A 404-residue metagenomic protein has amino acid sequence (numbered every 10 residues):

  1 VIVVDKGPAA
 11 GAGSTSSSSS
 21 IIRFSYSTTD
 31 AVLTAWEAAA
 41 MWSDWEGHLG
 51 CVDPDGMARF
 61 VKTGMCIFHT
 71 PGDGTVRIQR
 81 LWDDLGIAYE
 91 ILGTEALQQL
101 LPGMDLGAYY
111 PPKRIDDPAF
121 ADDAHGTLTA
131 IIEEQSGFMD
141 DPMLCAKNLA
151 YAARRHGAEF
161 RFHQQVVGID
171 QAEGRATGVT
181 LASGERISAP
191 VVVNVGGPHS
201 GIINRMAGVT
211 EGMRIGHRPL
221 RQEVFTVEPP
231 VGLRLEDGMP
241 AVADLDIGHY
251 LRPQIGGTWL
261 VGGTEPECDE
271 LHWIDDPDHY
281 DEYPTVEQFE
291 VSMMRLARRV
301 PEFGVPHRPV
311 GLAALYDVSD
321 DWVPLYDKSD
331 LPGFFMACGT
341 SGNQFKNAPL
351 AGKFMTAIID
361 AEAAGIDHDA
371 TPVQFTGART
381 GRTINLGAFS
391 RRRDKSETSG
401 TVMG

Functional and structural regions predicted by a protein language model:
V1-T15: Glycine-rich FAD pyrophosphate-binding loop
I2-V4, C51-K62, D170, G174-A176 (+2 more regions): Active-site substrate-recognition segment that forms the wall of the catalytic cavity or substrate channel
S20-D117, G248-Y250: Dinucleotide-binding Rossmann-like beta1-alpha1 core, especially the glycine-rich loop that anchors the ADP
T70-H156, R161, G168-R175: Flavin (FAD/FMN) cofactor-binding and adjacent substrate-gating region of FAD-dependent oxidoreductase domains
I91, D330-G404: C-terminal lid/capping helical subdomain adjacent to the catalytic/cofactor pocket in oxidative enzymes
M104-D123, E302-L350: FAD-binding beta-loop-beta segment adjacent to the flavin cofactor pocket
A130-Y151, G197-H199, D246, P284-R295 (+3 more regions): Mid-domain beta-loop-alpha active-site segment that forms a flexible, acidic cofactor/metal-binding surface
H163-V167, A182-S183: Conserved SAM/SAH-binding loop
